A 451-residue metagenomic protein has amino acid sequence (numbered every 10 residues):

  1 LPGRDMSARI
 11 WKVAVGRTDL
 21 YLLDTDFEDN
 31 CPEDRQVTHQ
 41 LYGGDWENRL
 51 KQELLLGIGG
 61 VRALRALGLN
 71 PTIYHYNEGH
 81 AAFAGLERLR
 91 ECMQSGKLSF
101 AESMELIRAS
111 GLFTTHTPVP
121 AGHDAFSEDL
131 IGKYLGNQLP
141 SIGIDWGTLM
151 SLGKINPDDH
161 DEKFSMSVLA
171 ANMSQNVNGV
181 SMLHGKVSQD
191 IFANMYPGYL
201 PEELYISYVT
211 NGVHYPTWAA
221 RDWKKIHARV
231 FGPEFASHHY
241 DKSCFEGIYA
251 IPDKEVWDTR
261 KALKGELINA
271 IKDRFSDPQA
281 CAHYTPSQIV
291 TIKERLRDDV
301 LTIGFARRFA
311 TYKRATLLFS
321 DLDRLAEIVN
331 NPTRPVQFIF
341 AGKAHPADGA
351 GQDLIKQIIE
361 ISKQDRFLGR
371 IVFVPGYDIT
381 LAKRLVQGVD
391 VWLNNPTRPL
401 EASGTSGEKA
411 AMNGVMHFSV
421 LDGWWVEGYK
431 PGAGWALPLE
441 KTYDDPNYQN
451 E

Functional and structural regions predicted by a protein language model:
L1-E451: Catalytic cores of carbohydrate-active enzymes across secretory and cytosolic contexts
